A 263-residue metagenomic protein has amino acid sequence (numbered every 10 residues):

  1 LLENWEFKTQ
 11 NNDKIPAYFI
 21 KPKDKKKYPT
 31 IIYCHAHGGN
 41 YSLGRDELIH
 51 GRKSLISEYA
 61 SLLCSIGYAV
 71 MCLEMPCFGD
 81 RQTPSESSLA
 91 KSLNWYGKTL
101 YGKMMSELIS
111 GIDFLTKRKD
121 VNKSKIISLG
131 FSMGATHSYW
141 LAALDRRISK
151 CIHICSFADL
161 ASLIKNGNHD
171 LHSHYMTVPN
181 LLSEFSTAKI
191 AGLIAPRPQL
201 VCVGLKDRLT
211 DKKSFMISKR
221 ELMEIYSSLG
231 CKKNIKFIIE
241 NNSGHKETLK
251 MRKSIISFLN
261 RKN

Functional and structural regions predicted by a protein language model:
L1-K26: N-terminal cap/lid segment of alpha/beta-hydrolase-fold proteins
T9-N11, Y33-G39, G204: Glycine-rich His-Gly loop
K26, C34-I112, T116-K117, L163-K165: Cap/lid segment of the alpha/beta-hydrolase catalytic domain
D120-S132: Alpha/beta-hydrolase fold nucleophile elbow
G130-A142: Glycine-rich nucleophile elbow surrounding the catalytic serine of serine-hydrolase chemistry
K150-A191, P196, L209-S218, S227-C231: Mobile cap/lid helix-loop segments that gate and shape the active-site cleft of serine hydrolases
H174, R220, I225-N263: C-terminal catalytic histidine-bearing segment of alpha/beta-hydrolase fold enzymes
I194, V201-V203: Short beta-strand/loop motif that positions the catalytic acidic residue of the alpha/beta-hydrolase fold
